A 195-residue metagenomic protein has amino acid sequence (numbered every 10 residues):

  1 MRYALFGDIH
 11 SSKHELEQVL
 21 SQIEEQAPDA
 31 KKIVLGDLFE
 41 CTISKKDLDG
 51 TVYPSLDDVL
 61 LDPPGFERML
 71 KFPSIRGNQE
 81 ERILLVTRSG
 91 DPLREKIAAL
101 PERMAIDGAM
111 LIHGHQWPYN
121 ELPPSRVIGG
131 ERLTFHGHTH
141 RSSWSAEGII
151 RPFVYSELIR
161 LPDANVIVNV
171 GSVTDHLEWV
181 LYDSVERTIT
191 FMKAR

Functional and structural regions predicted by a protein language model:
M1-A4, M104-L111, L161-I167, R187: Beta-strand-turn-beta hairpins that frame and shape the catalytic cleft of phosphate-ester-processing enzymes
R2-F6, S11-A105: Core catalytic region of metal-dependent phosphoesterases/phosphodiesterases, especially metallo-beta-lactamase-like
L5-G7, K32-D37, F72-N78, L111-G114 (+2 more regions): Active-site neighborhood of phospho(di)ester-bond hydrolases with catalytic His/Asp-centered motifs
L35-F39, P64-F66, M104-G108, T139-E147 (+1 more regions): Short C-terminal domain-edge/linker segments immediately following a structured domain
L48-L56, S89-R94, A98-G129, S145-Y155: Active-site-proximal segments of metal-dependent phosphoesterases and phosphodiesterases across multiple
K71, D107, L181-V185: A general secondary-structure boundary signal
H115-R195: Conserved beta-sheet core of the metallophosphoesterase superfamily
